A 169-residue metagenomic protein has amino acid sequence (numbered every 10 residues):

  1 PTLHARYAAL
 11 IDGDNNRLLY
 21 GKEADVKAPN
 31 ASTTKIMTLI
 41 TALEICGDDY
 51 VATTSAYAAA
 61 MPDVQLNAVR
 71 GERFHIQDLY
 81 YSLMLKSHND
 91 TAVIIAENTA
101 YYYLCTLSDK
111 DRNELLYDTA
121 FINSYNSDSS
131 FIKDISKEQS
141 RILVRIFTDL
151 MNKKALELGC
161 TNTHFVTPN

Functional and structural regions predicted by a protein language model:
P1-N169: Active-site-adjacent loops and short helices of periplasmic peptidoglycan-processing enzymes
